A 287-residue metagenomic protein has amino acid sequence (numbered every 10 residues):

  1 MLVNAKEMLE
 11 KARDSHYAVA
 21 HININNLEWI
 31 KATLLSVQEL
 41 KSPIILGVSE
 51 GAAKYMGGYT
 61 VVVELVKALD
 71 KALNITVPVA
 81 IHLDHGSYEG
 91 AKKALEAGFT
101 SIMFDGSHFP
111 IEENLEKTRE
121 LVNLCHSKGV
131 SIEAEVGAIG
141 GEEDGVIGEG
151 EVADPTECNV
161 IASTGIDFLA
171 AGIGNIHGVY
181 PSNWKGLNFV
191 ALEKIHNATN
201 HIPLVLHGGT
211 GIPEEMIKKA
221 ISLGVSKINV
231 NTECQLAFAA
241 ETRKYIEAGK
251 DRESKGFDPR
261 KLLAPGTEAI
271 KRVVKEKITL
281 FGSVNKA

Functional and structural regions predicted by a protein language model:
V3-S15, L27-A52, Y59-T76, H85-N200 (+5 more regions): Alpha/beta enzyme core
N4-A20, E253-R260: Generic N-terminal amphipathic, Lys/Arg-enriched alpha-helix
Y17-N25, E50-K54, K261, P265: A short N-terminal beta->alpha junction/helix N-cap motif
V19-N23, I81-H82, M103, L204-H207 (+1 more regions): Short catalytic-loop micro-motif centered on adjacent basic/acidic residues
I81-L83, A240, G249: Glycine-rich nucleotide/cofactor/substrate-binding loop typically near the N-terminus or early in the first domain
I173, G208-T210, T232: Active-site proximal loops enriched in glycine and acidic residues that flank catalytic Cys/His/Asp and coordinate
I246-A287: Extended, intrinsically disordered, low-complexity segments
